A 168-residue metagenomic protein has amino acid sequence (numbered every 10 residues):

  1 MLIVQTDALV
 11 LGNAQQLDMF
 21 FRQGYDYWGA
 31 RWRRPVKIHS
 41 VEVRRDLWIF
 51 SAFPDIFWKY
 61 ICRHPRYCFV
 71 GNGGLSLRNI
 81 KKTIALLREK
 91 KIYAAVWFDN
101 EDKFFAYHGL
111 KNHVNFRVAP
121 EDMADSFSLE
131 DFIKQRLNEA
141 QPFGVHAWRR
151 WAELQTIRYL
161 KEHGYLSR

Functional and structural regions predicted by a protein language model:
M1, Y25, G73-L75: Structural motif
M1-V10: Short beta-strand-to-loop acidic/aromatic patch adjacent to the donor-nucleotide binding site
L2, F20-R22, L137: A generic structural signal for short, solvent-exposed coil/turn residues that cap or connect secondary-structure
L2-I3, Y27-G29, R117-A119: A structural signal for short, well-ordered beta-strand segments and their strand-loop junctions that often border
T6, V43-W48, R63-V70: Phosphate-binding glycine-rich loops and adjacent basic patches that engage nucleotide phosphates, nucleic-acid
L9-S51: Conserved donor-nucleotide/metal-binding helix-loop-beta segment in metal-dependent transferases, i.e., the alpha-helix
A52-R168: Catalytic core and acceptor-binding pocket of nucleotide-sugar-dependent glycosyltransferases
